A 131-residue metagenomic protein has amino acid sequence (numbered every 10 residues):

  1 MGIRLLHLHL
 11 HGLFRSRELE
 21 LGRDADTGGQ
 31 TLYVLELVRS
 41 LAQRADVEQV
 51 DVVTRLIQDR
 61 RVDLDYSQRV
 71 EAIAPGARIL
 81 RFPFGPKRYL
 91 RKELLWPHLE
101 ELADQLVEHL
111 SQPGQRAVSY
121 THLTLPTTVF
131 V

Functional and structural regions predicted by a protein language model:
M1-G2, H7-S16, T27, E36 (+1 more regions): A conserved catalytic-core segment of Leloir-type glycosyltransferases
E20-D26: Short glycine-enriched, charge-decorated loop/helix-capping segments at active-site entrances that position
Q30: Hydrophobic (often cysteine-bearing) scaffold residues that line and stabilize catalytic clefts of nucleotide/cofactor
Y33: Charged catalytic carboxylate motif
T121-T127: Conserved small/polar residues in nucleotide/adenosyl-binding loops
